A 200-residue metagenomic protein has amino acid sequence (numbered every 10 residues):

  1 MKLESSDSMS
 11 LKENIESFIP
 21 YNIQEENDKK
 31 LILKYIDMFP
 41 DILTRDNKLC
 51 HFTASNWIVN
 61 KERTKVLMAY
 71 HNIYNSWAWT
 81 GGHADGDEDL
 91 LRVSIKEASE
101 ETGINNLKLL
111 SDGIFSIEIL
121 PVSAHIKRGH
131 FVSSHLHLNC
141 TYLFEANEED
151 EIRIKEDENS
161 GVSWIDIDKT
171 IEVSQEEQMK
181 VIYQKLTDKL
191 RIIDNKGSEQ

Functional and structural regions predicted by a protein language model:
E4-S6, S10: Replace "small metal-dependent catalytic modules" with "small catalytic or cofactor-binding modules
S17-S55: Acidic, metal-coordinating catalytic segment for phosphate/diphosphate chemistry, firing primarily on the Nudix
L43-W79: N-terminal strand-loop-strand
S76-G82, W164-I165: A short, polar/proline- and glycine-enriched secondary-structure boundary/capping micro-motif
D85-Q178: Unchanged
S174-Q200: Charged phosphate-binding loop/patch that engages nucleotide di/tri-phosphates or the phosphate backbone of nucleic
